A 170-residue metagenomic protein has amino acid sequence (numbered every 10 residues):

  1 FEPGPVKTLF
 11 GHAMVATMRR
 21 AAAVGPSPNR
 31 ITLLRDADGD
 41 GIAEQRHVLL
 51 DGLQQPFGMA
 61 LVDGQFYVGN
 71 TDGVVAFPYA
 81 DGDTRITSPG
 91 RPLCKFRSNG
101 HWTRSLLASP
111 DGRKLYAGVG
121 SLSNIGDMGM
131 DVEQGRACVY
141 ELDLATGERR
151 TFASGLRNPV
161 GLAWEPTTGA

Functional and structural regions predicted by a protein language model:
F1-A170: Beta-propeller domains with acidic blade repeats across secreted/periplasmic ectodomains and cytosolic WD/CNH propellers
